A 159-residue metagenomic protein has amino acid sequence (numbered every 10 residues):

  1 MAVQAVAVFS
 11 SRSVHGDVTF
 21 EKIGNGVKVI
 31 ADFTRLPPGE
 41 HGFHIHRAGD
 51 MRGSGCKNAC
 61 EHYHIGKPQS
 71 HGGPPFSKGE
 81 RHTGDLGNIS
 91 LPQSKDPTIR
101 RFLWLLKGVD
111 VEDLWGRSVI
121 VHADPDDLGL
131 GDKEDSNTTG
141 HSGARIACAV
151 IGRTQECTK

Functional and structural regions predicted by a protein language model:
M1-K159: N-terminal leader/targeting pre-sequences
